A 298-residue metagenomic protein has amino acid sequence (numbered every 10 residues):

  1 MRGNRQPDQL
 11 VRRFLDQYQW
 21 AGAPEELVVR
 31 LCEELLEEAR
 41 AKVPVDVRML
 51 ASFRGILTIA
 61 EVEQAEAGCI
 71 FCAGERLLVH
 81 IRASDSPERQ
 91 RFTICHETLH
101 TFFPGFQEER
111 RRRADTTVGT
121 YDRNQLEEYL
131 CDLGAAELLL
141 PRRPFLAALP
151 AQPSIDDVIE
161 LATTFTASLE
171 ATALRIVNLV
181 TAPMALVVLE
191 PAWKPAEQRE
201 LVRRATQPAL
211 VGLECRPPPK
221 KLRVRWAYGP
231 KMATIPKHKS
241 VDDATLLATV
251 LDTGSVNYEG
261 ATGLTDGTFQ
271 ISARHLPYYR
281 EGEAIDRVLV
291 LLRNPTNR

Functional and structural regions predicted by a protein language model:
M1-R298: Active-site hotspot residues in diverse enzymes, especially metal/ion-binding acidic/histidine motifs
